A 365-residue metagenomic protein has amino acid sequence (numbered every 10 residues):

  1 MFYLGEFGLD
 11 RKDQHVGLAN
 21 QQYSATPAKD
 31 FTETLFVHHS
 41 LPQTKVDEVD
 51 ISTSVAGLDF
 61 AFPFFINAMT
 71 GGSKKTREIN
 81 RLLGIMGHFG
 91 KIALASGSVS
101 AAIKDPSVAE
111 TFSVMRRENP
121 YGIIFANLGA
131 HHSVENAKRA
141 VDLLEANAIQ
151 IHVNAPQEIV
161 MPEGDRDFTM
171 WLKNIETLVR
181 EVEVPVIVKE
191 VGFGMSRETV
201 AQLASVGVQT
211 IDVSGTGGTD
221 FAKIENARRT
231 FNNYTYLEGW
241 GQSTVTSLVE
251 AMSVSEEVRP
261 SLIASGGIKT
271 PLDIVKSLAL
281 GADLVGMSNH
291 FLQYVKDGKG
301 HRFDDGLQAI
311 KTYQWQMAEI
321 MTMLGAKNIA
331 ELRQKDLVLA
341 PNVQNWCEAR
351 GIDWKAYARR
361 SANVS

Functional and structural regions predicted by a protein language model:
M1-A56, F60, P341-N363: An N-cap/entry alpha-helix motif that binds or orients negatively charged groups
S54-A101: Active-site cofactor/substrate anionic-group-binding motifs, chiefly glycine- and Lys/Arg-rich phosphate-binding loops
S54-D59, L82-F89, F112-P120, K138-N147 (+1 more regions): Acidic (Asp/Glu)-rich catalytic clusters
F64-N67, I92-G97, I123-L128, N147 (+5 more regions): Hydrophobic faces of well-ordered beta-strands that scaffold small-molecule active sites in alpha/beta enzyme cores
I66, G87, I149, I211 (+3 more regions): Conserved, mostly hydrophobic/aromatic
K75-R77, S100-R117, H131-N136, Q157-R180 (+4 more regions): Active-site-adjacent beta->alpha loops and helix N-cap segments on the catalytic face of soluble alpha/beta enzymes
T169-D297: Glycine-rich phosphate/ribose-binding loops and adjacent secondary-structure elements that form binding surfaces
D273-I329: Shared catalytic-loop signature of beta/alpha-barrel
